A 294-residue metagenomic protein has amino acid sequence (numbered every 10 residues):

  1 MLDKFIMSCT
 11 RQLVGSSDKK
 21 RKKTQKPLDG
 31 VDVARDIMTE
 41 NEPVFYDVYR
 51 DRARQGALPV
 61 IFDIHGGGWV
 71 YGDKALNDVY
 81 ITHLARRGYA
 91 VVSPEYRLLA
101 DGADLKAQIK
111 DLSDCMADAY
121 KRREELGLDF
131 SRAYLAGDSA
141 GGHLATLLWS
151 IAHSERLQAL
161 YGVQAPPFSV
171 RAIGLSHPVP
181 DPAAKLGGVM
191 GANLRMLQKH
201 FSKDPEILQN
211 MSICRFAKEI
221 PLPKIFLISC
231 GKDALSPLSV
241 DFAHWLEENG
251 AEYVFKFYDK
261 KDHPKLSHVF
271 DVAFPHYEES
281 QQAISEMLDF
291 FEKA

Functional and structural regions predicted by a protein language model:
M1-A294: Alpha/beta-hydrolase superfamily serine-hydrolase fold, recognizing
